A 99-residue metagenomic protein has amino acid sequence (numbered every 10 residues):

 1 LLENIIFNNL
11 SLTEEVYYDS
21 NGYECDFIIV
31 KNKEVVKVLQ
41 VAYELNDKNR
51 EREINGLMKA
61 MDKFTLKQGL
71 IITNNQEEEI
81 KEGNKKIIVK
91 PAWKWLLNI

Functional and structural regions predicted by a protein language model:
L1-I99: A cross-kingdom feature that marks ATP-driven nucleic-acid transaction machinery
